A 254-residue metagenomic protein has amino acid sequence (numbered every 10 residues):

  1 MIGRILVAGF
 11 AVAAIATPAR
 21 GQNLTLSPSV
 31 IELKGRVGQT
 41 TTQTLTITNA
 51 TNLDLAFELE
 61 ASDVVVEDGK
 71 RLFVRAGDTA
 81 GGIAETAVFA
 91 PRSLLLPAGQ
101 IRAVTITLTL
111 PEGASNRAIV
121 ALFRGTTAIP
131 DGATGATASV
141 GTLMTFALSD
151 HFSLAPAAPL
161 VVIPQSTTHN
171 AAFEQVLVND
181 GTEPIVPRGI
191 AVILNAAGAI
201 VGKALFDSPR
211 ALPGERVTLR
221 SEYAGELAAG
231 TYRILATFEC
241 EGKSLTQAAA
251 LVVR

Functional and structural regions predicted by a protein language model:
G21-L53, S93, A155-N170, E174: Beta-sheet-dominated interaction scaffolds and their linkers
Q22-P28, T51-T105, R188-A191, N195-V201: Surface-exposed binding patches on compact interaction domains or structured appendages
S27-S29, V37-T44, Q100-V104, A114-L122 (+2 more regions): Short, solvent-exposed loop/turn segments enriched in Ser/Thr/Gly
I31, T41-Q43, R92-L94, R102-L108 (+1 more regions): Short strand-edge motifs at loop-to-beta-strand transitions and within beta-strands of extracellular beta-rich domains
G35, L94-I101, S208-V217, V253-R254: Short proline/glycine- and polar residue-rich coil/turn motifs
T44-T48, T107-T109, A172-D180, E222: Short edge beta-strand/loop segments characteristic of extracellular beta-sandwich folds
A50-L53, L72, E112-A114, N179-I185 (+3 more regions): Short, acidic/polar linear motifs in exposed loop/turn regions
L53-V65, A103, T109-H151, E226-R254: Terminal connector regions
